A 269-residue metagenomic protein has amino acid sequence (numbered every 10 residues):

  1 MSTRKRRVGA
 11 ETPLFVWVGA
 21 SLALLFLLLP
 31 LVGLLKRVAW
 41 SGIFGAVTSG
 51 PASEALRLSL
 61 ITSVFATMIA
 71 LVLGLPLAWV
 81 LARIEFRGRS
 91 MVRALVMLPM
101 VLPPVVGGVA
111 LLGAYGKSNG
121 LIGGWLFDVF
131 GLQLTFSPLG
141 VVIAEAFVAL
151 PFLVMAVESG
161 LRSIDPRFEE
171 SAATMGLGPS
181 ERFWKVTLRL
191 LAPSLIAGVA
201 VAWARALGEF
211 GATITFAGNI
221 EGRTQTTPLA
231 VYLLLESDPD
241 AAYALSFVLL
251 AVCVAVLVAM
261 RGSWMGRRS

Functional and structural regions predicted by a protein language model:
M1-T3: Short, intrinsically disordered terminal tails adjacent to the first/last structured region
R7-G42, G50-R162, V186, L190-G211 (+2 more regions): Membrane-water interface segments at the C-terminal ends of transmembrane alpha-helices in multi-pass inner-membrane
R87, L177-P179: Short coil/turn motifs that cap or connect alpha-helices
F168: Helix-turn-helix DNA-binding elements, focusing on the entry/boundary residues of the two helices that contact DNA
A172: The alpha-helix within a helix-turn-helix
M175-L177, R189: Glycine/proline-centered hinge or cleavage motifs at structural transition points of membrane proteins
I220-L235: Short hydrophobic, aromatic-rich alpha-helical segments embedded in or entering the lipid bilayer of multi-pass
